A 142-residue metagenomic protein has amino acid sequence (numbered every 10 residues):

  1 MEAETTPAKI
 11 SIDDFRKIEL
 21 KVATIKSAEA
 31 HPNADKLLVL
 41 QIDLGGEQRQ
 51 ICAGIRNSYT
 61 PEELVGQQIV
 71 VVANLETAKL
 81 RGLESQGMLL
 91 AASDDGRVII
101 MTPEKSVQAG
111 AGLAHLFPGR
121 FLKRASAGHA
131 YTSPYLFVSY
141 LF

Functional and structural regions predicted by a protein language model:
M1-R124, H129-Y131, Y135-V138, F142: Phosphate-backbone binding interfaces of nucleic-acid-interacting proteins
